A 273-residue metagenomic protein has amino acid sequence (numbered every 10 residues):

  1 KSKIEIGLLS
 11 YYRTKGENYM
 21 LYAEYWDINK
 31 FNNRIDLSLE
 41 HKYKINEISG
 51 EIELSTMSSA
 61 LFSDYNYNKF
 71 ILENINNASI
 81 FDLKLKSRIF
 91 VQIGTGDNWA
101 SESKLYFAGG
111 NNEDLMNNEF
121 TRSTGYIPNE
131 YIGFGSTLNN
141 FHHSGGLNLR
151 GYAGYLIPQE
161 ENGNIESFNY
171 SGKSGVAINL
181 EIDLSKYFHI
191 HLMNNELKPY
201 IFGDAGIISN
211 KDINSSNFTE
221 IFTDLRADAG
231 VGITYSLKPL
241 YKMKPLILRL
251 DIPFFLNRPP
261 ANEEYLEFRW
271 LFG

Functional and structural regions predicted by a protein language model:
K3-G7, G16-M193, S209-K211, F218 (+1 more regions): C-terminal outer-membrane beta-barrel translocator/porin domains of Gram-negative envelope proteins and their
K198: Conserved catalytic motifs of the protein kinase core domain
D204: Short basic (Lys/Arg) and small-residue
N214-V231: A short alpha/beta connector and helix-capping loop motif
G230-S236, R249-P253: Active-site scaffold segments
G230-V231, E264-G273: Outer-membrane beta-barrel "beta-signal"
P245-I247: Short aromatic loop motif centered on NTY/YTY
